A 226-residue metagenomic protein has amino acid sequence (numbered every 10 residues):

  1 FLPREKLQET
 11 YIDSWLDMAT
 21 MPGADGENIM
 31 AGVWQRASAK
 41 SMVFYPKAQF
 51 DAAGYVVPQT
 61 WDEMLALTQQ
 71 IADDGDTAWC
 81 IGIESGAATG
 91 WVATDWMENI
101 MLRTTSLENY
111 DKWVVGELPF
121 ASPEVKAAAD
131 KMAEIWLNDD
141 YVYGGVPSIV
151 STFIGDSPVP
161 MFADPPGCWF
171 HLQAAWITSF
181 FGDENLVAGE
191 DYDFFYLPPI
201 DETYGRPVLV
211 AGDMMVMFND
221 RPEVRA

Functional and structural regions predicted by a protein language model:
F1-S14, A48-Q59, P160-F162, W169-F170: Extracytoplasmic "Venus flytrap"/periplasmic binding protein-like
F1-S41, I71, V92, D193: Hinge/lid segment of periplasmic solute-binding proteins
L2-S14, L102-A127, D183-L186, P199-V208: Short, solvent-exposed loop/beta-turn-alpha elements that line the ligand-binding surface or hinge of extracytoplasmic
N28, A48, A52-A53, D183-A226: Extracytoplasmic/periplasmic substrate-recognition and gating elements
N28-M30, D73-W79, D139-D140, P165-C168 (+2 more regions): Loop/turn elements at helix/coil->beta-strand transitions in domains of secreted/extracellular proteins
G32-S38, P46, A53, V57 (+4 more regions): Short beta-strand->loop
P46, T60-L67, A93-W96, V125-M132 (+3 more regions): Stable alpha-helical elements in mature extracytoplasmic
I83-S85, S106-E184: Extracytoplasmic ligand-binding clamshell segments of periplasmic binding protein
